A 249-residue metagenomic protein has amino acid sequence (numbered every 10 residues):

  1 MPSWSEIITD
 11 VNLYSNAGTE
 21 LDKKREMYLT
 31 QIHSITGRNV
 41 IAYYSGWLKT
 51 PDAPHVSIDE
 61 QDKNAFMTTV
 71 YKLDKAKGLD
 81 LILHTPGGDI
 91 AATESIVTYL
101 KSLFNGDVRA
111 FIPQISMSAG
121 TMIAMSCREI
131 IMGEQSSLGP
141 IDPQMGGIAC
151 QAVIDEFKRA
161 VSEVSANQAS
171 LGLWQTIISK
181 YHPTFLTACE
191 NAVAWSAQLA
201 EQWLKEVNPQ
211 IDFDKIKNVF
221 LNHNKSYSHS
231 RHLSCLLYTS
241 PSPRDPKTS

Functional and structural regions predicted by a protein language model:
M1-G46: Short beta-strand/loop segment at the start of cytosolic alpha/beta domains
T19, A53-E60, T187-E190: Charge-dense, low-complexity intrinsically disordered segments
K24-Y28, A65-M67, S116: Short alpha-helical segments and helix-capping/turn motifs at coil-helix boundaries
Y28-I35, T69, L199, W203 (+1 more regions): Residues that form generic nucleotide/phosphate-binding pockets
T30-E94: N-terminal, Lys/Arg-enriched amphipathic/low-complexity engagement segments that precede the first folded domain
T85-S234: Conserved catalytic cores of soluble enzyme domains, especially glycine-rich substrate-binding beta-alpha loops
Y238-P243: Conserved small/polar residues in nucleotide/adenosyl-binding loops
